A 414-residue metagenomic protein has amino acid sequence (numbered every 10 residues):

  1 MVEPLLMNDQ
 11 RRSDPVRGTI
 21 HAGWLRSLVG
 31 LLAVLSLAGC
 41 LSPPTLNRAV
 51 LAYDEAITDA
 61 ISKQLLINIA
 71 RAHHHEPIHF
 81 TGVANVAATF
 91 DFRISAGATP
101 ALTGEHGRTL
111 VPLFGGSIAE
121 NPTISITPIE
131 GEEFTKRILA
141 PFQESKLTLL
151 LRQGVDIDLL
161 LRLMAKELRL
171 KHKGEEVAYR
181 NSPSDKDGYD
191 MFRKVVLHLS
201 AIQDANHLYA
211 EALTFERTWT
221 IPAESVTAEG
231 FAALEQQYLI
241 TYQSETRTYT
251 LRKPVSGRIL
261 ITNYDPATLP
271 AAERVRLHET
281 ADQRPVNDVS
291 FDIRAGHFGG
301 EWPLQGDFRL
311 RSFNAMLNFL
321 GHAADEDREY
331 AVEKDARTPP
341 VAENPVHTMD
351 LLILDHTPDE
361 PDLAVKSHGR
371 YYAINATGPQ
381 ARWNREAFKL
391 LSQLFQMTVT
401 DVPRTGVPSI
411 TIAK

Functional and structural regions predicted by a protein language model:
N8-V29: Bacterial N-terminal signal peptides that target proteins for export
G30-V34: Hydrophobic alpha-helical membrane-embedded or membrane-associated segments
S36-G39: C-terminal motif of bacterial Sec signal peptides marking the signal peptidase cleavage site
L41-K414: N-terminal amphipathic/basic membrane-interacting segments and domains, especially the gasdermin N-terminal
